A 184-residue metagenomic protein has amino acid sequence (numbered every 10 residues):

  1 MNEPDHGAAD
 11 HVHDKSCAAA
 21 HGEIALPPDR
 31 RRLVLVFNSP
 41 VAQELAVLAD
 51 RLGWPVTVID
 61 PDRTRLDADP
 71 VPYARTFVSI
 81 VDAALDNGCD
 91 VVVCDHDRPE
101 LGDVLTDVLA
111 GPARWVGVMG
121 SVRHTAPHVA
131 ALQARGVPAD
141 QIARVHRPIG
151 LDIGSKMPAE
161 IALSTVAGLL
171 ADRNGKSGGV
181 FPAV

Functional and structural regions predicted by a protein language model:
M1-Y73, D86-N87, H124, G168-V184: Segments forming oxygen-rich coordination pockets for charged ligands
R32, C89-V91, W115: Structural motif
A46, V104-L105: Generic hydrophobic/aromatic pocket-lining and core-packing "Φ" positions
F77-N87: Short amphipathic alpha-helix with an adjacent loop that forms part of the alpha/beta core around
C94-H96, G120: Glycine-rich, N-terminal phosphate-binding loop of Rossmann-like dinucleotide-binding domains
P99-L101: Cytosolic regulatory regions of ion transport systems
D107-A131: ADP-ribose/adenylate-binding Rossmann-like module
D140-G168: Active-site capping/gating segments
